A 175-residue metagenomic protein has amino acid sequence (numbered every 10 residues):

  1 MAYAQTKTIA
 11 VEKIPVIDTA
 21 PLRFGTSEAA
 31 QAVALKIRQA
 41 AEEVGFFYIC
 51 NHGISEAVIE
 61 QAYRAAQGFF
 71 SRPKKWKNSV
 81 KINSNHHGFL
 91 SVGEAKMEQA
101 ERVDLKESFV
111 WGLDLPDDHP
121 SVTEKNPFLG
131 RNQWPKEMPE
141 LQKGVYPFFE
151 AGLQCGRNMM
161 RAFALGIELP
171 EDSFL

Functional and structural regions predicted by a protein language model:
M1-L175: Peripheral, non-catalytic segments flanking oxidoreductase cores
